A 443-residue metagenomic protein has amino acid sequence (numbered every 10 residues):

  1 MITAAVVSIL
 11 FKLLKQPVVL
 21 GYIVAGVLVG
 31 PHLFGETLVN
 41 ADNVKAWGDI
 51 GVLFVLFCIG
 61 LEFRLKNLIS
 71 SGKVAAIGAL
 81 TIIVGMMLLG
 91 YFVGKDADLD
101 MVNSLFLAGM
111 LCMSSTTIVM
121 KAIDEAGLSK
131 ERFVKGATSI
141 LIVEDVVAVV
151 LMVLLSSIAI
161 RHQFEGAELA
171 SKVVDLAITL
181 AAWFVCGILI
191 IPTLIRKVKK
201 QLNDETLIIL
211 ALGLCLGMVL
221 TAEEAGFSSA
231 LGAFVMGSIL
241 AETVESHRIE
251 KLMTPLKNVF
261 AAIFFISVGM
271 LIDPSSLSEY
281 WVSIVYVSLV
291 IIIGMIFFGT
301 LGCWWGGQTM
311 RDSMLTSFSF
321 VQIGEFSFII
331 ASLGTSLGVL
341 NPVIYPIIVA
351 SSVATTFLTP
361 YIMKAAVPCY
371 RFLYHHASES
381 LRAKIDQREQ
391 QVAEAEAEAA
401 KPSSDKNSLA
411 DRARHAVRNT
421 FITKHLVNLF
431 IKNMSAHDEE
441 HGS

Functional and structural regions predicted by a protein language model:
M1-S443: Transmembrane helical cores of multi-pass secondary ion antiporters/exchangers
